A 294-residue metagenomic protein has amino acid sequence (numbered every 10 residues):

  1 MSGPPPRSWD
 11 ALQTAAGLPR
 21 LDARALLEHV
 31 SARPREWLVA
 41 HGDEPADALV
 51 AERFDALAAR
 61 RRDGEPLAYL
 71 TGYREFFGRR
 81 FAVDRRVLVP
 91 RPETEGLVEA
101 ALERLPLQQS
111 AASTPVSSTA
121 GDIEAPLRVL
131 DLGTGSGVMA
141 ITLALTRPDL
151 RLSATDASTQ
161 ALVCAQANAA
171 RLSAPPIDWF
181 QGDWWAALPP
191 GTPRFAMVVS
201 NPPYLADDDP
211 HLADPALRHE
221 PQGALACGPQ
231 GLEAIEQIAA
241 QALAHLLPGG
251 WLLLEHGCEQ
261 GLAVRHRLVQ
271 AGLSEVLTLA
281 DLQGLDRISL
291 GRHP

Functional and structural regions predicted by a protein language model:
M1-D22: Non-catalytic nucleic-acid substrate-recognition regions in nucleic-acid-modifying enzymes
A25-R104: Conserved AdoMet
L26, G64, T94, M139 (+6 more regions): Residue-level signal for inorganic ion chemistry
R80, R151, P176-D178, S274-L277: Conserved beta-strand segments of alpha/beta enzyme cores
G96-H211, Q237: Conserved SAM/SAH cofactor-binding pocket of Class I
P203-A234: Mobile active-site "lid"/loop adjacent to the S-adenosyl-L-methionine
P229-G291: Conserved Class I SAM-dependent methyltransferase catalytic core
